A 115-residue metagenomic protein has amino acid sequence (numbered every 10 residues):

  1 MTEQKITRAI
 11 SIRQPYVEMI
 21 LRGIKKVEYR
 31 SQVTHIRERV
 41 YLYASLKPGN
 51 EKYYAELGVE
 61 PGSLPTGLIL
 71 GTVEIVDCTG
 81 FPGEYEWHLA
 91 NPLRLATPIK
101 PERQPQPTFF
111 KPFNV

Functional and structural regions predicted by a protein language model:
T2-V115: Structured alpha/beta reader/binder surfaces that contact nucleic acids or chromatin modification marks
